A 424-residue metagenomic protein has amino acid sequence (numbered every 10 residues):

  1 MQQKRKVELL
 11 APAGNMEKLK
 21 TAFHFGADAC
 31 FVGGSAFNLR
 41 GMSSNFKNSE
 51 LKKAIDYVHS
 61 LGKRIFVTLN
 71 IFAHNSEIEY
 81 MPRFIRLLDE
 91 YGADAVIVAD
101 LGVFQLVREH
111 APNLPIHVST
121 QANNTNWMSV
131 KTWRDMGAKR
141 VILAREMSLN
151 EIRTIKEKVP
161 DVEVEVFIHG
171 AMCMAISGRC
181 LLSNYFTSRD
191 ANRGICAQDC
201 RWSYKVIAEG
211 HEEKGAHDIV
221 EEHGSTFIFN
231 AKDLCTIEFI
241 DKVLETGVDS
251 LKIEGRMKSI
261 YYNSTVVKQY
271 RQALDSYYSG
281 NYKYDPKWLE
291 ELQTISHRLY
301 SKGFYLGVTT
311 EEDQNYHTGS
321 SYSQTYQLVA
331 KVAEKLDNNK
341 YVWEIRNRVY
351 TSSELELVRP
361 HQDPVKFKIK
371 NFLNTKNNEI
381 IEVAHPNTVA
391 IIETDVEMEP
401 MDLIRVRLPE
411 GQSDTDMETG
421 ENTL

Functional and structural regions predicted by a protein language model:
M1-F25, A29-F31, A36-L39, I55 (+7 more regions): Surface-exposed amphipathic alpha-helical tracts and adjacent flexible/coil segments at the periphery of soluble enzymes
R40-Y57: Glycine-rich, positively charged N-terminal anion/phosphate-binding segment
S43-N48, E79-I85: Glycine-rich loop at the start of a catalytic domain that most often binds anionic cofactors/ligands
V67-T68, V98, H117-T120: Short beta-strand elements of ligand-binding domains
E79, N113-L114, V118-W127: Gly/Gly-Pro- and Ser/Thr-rich, intrinsically disordered tail segments characteristic of DNA damage-repair and tolerance
G102-V103: Alpha-helix capping/helix-boundary segments
